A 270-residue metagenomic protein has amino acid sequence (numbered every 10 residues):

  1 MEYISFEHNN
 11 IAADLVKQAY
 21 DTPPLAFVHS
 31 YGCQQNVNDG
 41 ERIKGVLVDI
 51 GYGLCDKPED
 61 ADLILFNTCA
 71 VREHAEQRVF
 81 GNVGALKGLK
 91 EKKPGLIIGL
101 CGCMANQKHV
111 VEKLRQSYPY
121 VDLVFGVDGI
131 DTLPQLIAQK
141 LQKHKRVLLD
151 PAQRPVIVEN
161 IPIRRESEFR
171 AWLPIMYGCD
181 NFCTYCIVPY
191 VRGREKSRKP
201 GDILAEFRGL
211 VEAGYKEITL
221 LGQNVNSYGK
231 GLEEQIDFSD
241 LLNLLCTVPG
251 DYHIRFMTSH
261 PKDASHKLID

Functional and structural regions predicted by a protein language model:
M1-Y228: Proteins enriched for Cys/Gly/acidic motifs involved in redox and nucleic-acid/cofactor modification
I98-L100, Q107-H109, E212-D270: Conserved SAM/AdoMet-binding glycine-rich loop
